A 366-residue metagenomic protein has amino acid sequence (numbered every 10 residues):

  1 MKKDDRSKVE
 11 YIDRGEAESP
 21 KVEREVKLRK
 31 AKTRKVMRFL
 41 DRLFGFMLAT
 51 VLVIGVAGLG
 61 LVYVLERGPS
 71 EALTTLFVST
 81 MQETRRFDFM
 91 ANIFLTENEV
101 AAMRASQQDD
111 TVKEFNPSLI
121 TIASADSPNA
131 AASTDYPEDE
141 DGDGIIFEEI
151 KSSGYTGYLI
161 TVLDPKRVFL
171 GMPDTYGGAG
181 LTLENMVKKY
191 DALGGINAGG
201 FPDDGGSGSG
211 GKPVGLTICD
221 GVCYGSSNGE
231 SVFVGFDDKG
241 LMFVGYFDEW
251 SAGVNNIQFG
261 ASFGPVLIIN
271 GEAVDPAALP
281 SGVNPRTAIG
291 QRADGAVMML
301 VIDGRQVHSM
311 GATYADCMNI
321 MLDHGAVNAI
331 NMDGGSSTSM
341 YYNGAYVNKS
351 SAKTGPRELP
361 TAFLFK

Functional and structural regions predicted by a protein language model:
K2-K366: Gly/Ser/Thr/Pro-rich low-complexity, intrinsically disordered segments
